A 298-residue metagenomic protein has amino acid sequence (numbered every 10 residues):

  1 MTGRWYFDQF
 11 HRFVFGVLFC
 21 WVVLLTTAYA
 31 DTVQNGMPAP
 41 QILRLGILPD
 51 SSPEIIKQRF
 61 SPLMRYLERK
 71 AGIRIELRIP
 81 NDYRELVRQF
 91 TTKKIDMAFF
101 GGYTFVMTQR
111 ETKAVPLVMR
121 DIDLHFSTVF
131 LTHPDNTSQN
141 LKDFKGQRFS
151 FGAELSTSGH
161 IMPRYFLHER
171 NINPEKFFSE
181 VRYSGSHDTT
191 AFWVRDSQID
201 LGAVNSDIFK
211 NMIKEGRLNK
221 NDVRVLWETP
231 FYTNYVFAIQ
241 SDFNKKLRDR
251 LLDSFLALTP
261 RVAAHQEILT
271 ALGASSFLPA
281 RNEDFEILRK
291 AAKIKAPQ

Functional and structural regions predicted by a protein language model:
F13-L25: Bacterial N-terminal signal peptides
T32-T104: Extracytoplasmic small-molecule ligand-binding "clamshell" domains of the periplasmic binding protein/Venus flytrap
V33-I47, S51-P62, N234, A238-Q298: An extracytoplasmic/periplasmic, membrane-proximal ligand-sensing/linker region
P40, L45-E68, Y103, F126-A191 (+2 more regions): Bilobed "Venus flytrap"/periplasmic-binding protein-like clamshell domains and structurally analogous long
R74-N81, K176-S186, R224-W227: Short beta-strand-to-loop elements that line the ligand-binding cleft of bilobed periplasmic-binding protein-like
R84-A98, E111-T112, K142, S186-D207: Short helices/loops that flank or line small-molecule/ion binding pockets
G101-E111, H168-E169, W193-D196, D200-K220: A ligand-binding cleft/hinge motif common to bilobed small-molecule-binding domains
A114-D123, F177-E180, K214-F231: Short beta-strand->loop
